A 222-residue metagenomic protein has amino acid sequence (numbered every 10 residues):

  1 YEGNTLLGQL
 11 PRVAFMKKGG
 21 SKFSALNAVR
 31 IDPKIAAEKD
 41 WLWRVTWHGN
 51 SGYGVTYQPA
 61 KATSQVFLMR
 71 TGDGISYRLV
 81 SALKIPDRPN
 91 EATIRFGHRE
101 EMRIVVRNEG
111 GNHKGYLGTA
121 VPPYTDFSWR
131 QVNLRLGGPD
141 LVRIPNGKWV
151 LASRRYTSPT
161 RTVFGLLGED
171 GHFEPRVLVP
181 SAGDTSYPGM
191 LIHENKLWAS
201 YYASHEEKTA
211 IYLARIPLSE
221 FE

Functional and structural regions predicted by a protein language model:
Y1-T185, L191-E222: Beta-rich carbohydrate-recognition and catalytic domains
